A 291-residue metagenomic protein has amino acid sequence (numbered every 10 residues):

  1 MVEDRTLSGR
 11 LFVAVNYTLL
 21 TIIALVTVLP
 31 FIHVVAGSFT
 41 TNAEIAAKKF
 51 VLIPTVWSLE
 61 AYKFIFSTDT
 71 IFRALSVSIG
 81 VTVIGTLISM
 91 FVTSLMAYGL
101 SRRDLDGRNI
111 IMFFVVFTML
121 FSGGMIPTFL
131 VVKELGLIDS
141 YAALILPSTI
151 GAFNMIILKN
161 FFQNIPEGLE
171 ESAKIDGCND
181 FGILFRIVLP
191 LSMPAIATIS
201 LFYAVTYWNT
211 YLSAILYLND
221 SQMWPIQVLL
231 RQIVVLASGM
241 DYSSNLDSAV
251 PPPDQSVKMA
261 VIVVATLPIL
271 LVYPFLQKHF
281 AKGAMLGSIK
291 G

Functional and structural regions predicted by a protein language model:
M1-G291: A hydrophobic, multi-pass inner-membrane permease signature
